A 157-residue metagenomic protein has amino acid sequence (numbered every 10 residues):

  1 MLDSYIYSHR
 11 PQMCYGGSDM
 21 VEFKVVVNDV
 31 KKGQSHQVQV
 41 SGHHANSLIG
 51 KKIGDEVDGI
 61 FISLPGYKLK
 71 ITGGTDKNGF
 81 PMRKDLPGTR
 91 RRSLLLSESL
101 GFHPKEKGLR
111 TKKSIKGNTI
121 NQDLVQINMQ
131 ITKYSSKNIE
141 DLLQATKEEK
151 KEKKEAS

Functional and structural regions predicted by a protein language model:
Y5, P11-A45, K84-S157: Low-complexity, rRNA-contacting terminal tracts
L48-K51, S63: Short, well-ordered loop/turn sites that connect or cap secondary structure elements
I53-V57: Generic structural signal for buried aliphatic residues
I60-G66, D76-K77: Short, charged beta-turn/beta-strand-edge "cap" motif at the junction between a beta-strand and an adjacent loop
I71-M82: Short acidic beta-strand-loop surface patches of small beta-rich interaction domains
